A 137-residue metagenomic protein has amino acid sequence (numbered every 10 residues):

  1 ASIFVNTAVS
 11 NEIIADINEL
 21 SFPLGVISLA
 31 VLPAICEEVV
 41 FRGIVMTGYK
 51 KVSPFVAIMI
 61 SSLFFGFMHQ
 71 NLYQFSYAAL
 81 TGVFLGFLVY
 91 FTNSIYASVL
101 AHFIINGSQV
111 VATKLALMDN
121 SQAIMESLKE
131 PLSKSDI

Functional and structural regions predicted by a protein language model:
A1-C36: Juxtamembrane helix-loop-helix connectors linking adjacent transmembrane helices in multi-pass membrane enzymes
P23, I27, F55-I60, F75-S76 (+1 more regions): Hydrophobic alpha-helical transmembrane segments
V31, R42-K51, V111-D119: Membrane-interfacial alpha-helical segments at the cytosolic side of multi-pass membrane proteins
V31, S62-F67, V83-F87, G107: Alpha-helical transmembrane segments of multipass membrane proteins
I35-V40, I44-V45, N71, I104-S108: Active-site His/Glu-centered metal-binding helix of metallohydrolases
C36-I60, F87-S94: Membrane-interface helix/loop boundary segments of multi-pass membrane proteins
S53-Q70, F103: Small-polar-interrupted transmembrane alpha-helices in polytopic inner-membrane proteins
I104-I137: C-terminal membrane module of polytopic membrane proteins
